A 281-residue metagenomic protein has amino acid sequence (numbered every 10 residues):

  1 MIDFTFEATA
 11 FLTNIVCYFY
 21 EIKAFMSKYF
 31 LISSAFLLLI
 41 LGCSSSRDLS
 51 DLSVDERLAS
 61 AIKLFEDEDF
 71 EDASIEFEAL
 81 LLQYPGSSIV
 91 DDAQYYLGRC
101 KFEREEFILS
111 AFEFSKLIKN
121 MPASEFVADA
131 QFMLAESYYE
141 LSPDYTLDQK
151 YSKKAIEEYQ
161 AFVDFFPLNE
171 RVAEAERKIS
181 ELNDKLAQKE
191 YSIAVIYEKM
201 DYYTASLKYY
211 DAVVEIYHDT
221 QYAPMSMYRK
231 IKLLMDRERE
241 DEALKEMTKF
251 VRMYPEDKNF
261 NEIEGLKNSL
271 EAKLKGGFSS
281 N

Functional and structural regions predicted by a protein language model:
D3-C43: Sec-dependent bacterial lipoprotein signal peptides
T13-N14, L31-I32, G42-N281: Acidic, polar-rich low-complexity tracts and alpha-helical solenoid repeat scaffolds
